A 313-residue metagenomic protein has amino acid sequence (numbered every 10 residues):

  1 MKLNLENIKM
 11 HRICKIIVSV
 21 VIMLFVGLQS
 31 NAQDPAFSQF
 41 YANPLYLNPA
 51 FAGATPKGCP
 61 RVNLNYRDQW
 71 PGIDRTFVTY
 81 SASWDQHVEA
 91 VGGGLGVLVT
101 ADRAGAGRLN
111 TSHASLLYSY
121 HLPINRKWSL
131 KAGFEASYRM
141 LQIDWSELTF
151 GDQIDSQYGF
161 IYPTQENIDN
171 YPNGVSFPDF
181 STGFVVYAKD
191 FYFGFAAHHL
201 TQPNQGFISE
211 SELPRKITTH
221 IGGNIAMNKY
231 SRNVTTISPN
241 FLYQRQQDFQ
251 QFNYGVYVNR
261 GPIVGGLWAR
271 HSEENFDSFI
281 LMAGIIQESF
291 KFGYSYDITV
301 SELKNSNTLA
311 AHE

Functional and structural regions predicted by a protein language model:
M1-A36, V256, A283: Bacterial Sec-dependent N-terminal signal peptides
Q33-E313: Subset of outer-membrane beta-barrel
